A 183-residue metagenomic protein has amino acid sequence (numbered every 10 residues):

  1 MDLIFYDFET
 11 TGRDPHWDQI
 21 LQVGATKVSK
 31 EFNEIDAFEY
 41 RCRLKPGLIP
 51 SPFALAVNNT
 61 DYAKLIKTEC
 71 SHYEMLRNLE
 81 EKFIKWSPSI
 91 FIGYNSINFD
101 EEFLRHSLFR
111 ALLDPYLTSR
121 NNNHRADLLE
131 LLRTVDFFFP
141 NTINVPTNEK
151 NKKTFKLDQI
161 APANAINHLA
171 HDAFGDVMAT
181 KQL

Functional and structural regions predicted by a protein language model:
M1-I4: Extreme N-terminal starter segment of soluble prokaryotic enzymes
D7-F8, C42: Intrinsically disordered, low-complexity regions enriched in small/polar residues
E9-H16: Short acidic, Gly/Ser-rich segments with clustered Asp/Glu that frequently serve as metal-coordination loops in enzyme
D18-V23, K27-T60, F83-L183: Metal-dependent phosphoesterase core characteristic of DEDDh/y 3'-5' exonuclease domains
N58-L76: Metal-dependent phosphoesterase signature
H72-W86: Short, basic/hydrophobic alpha-helical segments
